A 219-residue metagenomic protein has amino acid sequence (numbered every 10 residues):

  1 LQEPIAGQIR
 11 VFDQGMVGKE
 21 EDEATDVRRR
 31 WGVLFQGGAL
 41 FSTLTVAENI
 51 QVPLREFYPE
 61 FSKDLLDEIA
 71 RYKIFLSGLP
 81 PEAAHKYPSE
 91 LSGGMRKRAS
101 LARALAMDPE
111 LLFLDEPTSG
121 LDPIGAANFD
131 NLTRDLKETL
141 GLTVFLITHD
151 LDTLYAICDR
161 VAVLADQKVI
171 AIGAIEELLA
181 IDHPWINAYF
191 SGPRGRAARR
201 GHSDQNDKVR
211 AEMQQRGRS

Functional and structural regions predicted by a protein language model:
G15, K63-E82: Conserved ABC ATPase "signature" region
L44-P53: Short coil-to-helix segment of the ABC ATPase nucleotide-binding domain corresponding to the Q-loop/switch region
Y87-L91, M95: Conserved ABC ATPase signature
D108: Conserved catalytic motifs of ABC-family nucleotide-binding domains
L112-D115: Catalytic Walker B motif of ABC-type/P-loop ATPase nucleotide-binding domains
L154-A156: A short, surface-exposed alpha-helical micro-motif characterized by mixed small hydrophobic and charged/polar residues
